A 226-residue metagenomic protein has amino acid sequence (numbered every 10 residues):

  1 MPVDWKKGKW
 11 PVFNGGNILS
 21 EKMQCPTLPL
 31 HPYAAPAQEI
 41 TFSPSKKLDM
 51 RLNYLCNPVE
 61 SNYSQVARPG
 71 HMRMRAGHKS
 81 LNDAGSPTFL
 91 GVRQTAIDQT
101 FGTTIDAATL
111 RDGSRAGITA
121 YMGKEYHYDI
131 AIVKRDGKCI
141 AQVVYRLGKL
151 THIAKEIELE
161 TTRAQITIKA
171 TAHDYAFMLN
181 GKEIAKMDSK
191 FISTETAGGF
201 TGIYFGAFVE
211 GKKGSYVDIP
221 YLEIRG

Functional and structural regions predicted by a protein language model:
M1-W5, K9-G226: Extracellular glycan-recognition regions
